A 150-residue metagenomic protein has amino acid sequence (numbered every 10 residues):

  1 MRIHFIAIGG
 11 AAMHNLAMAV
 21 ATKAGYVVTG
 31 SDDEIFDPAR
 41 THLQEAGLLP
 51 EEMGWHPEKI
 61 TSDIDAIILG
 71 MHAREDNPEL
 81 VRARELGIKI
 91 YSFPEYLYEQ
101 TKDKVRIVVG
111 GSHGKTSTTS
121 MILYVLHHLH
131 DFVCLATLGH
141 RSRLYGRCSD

Functional and structural regions predicted by a protein language model:
M1-P50, D63-I67, E85-I88: ATP-dependent carboxylate-amine ligase
A19-A24, Q44, E58-K59, M71 (+1 more regions): Phosphate-binding loop of NTP-binding sites
G54-D63: Short amphipathic alpha-helix with an adjacent loop that forms part of the alpha/beta core around
